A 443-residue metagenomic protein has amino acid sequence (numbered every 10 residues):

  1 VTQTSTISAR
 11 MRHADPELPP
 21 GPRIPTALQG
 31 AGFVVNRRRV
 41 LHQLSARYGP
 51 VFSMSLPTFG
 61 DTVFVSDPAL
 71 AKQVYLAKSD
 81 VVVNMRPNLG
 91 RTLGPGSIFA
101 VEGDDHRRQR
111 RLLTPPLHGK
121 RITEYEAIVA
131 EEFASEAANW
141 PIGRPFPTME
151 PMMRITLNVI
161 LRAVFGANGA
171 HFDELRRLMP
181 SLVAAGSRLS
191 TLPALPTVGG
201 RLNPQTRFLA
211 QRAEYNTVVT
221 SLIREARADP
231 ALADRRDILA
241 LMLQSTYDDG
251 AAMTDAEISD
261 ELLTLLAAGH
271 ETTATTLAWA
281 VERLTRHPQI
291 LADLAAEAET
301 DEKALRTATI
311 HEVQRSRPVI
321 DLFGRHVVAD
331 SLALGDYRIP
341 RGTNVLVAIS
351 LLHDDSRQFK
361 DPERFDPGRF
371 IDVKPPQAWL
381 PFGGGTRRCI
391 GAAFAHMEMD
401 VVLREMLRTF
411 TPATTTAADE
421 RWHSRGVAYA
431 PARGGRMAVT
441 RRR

Functional and structural regions predicted by a protein language model:
T2-Q3, I7-L18, V82-G90, V101 (+2 more regions): Cytochrome P450 heme-thiolate monooxygenase catalytic core
T2-R108, T123, A127-S135, A167-A170 (+2 more regions): N-terminal membrane-proximal hinge/A-helix region immediately C-terminal to the signal-anchor transmembrane segment
Q3, A14, S45, F133 (+6 more regions): Cytochrome P450 proximal C-terminal region
L18-I24, E126, A130, R177-S181 (+7 more regions): Cytochrome P450 I-helix active-site segment
G30-G49, T300-G335, S356: Conserved cytochrome P450 K-helix E-x-x-R motif and the immediately C-terminal K′/meander segment
T272-A295, A392-T409: Cytochrome P450 catalytic-core helices
V347-V373: Conserved cytochrome P450 K-helix/beta-meander segment immediately N-terminal to the heme-binding cysteine loop
